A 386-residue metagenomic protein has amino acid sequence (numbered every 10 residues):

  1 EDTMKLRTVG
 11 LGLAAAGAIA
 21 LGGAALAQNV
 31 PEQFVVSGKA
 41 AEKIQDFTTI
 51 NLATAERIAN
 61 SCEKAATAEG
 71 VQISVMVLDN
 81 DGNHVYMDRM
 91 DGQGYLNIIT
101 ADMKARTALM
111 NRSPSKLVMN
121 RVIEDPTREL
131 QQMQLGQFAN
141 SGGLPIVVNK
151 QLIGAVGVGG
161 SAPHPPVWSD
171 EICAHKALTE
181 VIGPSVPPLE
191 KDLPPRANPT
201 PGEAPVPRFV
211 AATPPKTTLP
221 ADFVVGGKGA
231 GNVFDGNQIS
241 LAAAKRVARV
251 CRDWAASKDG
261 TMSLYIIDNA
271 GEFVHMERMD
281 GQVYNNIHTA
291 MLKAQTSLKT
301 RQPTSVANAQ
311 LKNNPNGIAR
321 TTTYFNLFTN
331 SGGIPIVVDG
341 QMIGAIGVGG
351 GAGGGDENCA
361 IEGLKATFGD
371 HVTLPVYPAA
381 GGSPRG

Functional and structural regions predicted by a protein language model:
M4-A27: Gram-negative bacterial Sec-dependent N-terminal signal peptides
Q28-G386: Flexible, solvent-exposed loop/hinge segments and secondary-structure transition points
